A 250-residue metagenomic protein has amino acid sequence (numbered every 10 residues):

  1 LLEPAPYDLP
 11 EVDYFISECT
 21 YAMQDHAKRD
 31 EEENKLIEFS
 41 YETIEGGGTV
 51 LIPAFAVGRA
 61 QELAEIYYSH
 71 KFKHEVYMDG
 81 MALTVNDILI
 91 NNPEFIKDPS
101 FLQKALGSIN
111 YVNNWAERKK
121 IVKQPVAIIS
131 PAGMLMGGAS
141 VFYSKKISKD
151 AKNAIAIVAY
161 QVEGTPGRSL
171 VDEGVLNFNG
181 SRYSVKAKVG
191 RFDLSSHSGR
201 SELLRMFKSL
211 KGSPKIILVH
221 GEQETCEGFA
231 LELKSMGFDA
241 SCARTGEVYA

Functional and structural regions predicted by a protein language model:
L1, Y21-H26, F55-E62, L83-T84 (+3 more regions): Active-site environment of divalent metal-dependent phosphoester hydrolases
L1-S69, K73-V76, P93: His/Asp/Glu-rich metal-coordinating catalytic cores of metallo-dependent phosphodiesterases/hydrolases acting on
I16, H74-V85, A154-A159, I217-V219: Short internal beta-strands
S17-N34, P99, Q103, V185-S201: Glycine-rich phosphate-binding "P-loop"
A54-F55, G80, R244: Glycine-rich, histidine-containing beta strand-loop boundary motifs that form or position
S69, S108-A250: C-terminal regulatory/interaction regions
M78-K119: Metal-dependent DNA phosphodiester-chemistry modules and their immediately adjacent helices/loops in DNA-processing
